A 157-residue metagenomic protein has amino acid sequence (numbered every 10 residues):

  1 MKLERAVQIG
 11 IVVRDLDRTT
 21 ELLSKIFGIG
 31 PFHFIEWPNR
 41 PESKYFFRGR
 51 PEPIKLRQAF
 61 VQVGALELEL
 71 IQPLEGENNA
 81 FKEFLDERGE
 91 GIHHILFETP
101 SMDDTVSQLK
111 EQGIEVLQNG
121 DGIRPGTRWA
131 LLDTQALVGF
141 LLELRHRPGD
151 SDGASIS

Functional and structural regions predicted by a protein language model:
M1-F46: Long, hydrophobic N-terminal alpha-helical segment
A6-R14, Q58-E67, F84-S101: Vicinal oxygen chelate
I11, E69, D103-S157: Vicinal oxygen chelate
T19-T20, R57, T105: Residues within well-ordered alpha-helices
G30-E83, P125-G149: Conserved short beta-strand elements that form part of the metal-binding/catalytic scaffold of enzyme active sites
G76-E98, I114-R124: A short, hydrophobic/aromatic-rich structural module that often spans a beta strand with its adjoining loop
